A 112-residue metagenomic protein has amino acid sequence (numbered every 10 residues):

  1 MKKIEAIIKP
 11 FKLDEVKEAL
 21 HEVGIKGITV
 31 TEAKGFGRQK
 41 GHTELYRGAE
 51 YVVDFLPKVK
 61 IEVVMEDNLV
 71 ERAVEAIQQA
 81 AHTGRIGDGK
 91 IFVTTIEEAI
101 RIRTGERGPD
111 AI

Functional and structural regions predicted by a protein language model:
M1-I112: Positively charged, small/polar-rich N-terminal and surface patches that mediate targeting and assembly and bind
